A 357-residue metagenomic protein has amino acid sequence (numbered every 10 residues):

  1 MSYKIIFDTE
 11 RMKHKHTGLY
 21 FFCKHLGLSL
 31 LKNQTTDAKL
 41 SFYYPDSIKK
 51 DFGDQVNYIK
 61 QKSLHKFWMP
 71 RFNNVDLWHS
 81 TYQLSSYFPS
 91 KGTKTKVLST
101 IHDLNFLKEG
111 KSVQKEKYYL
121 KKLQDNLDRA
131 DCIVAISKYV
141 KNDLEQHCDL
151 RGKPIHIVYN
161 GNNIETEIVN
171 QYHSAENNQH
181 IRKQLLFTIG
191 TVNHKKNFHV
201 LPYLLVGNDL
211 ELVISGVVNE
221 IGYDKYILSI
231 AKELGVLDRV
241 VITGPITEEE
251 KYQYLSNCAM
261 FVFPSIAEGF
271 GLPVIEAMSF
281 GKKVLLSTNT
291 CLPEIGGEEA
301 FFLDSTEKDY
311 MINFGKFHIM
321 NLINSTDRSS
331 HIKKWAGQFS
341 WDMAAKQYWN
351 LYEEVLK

Functional and structural regions predicted by a protein language model:
M1-K357: Carbohydrate transferase catalytic cores enriched for Leloir-type hexosyltransferases
